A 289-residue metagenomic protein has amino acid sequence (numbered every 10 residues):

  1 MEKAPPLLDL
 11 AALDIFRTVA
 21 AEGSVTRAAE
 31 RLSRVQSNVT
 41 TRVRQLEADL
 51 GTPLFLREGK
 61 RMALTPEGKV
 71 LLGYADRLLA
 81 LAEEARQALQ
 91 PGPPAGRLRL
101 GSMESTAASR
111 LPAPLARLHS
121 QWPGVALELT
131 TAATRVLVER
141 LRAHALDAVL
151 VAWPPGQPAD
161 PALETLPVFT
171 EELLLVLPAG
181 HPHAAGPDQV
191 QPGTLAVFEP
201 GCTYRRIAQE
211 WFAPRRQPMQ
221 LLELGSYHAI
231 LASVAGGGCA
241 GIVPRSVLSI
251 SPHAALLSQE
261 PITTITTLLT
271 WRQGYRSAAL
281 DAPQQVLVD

Functional and structural regions predicted by a protein language model:
R17-V35: Short helix-boundary/capping micro-motifs
Q45-L64: A short LG(V/I)-centered, amphipathic sequence patch enriched for acidic residue(s) preceding the LG motif
D49-L50, L71-G92: Alpha-helical linker/hinge and terminal dimerization helices associated with HTH transcriptional regulators
K60, P66, L89-A107, Q121-A126 (+2 more regions): Interdomain hinge and pocket-entrance segments immediately C-terminal to HTH DNA-binding domains
A95-P158: Central regulatory/effector-binding core of bacterial HTH transcription factors
A133-V138, R142-L146, A152, G201-L257: Hydrophobic hinge/microswitch elements
H183, G193-R215, S277-D281: Secondary-structure junction motif
L256-D289: A late-sequence structural motif
